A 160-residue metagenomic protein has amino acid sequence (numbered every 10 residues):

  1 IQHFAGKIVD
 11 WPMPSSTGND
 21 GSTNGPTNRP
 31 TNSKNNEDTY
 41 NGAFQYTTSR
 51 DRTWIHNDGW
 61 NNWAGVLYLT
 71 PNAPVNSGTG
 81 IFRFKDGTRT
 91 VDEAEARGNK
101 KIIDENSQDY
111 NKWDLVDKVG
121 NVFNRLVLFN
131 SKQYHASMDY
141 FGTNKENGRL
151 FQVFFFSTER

Functional and structural regions predicted by a protein language model:
I1-G21, G25-N76, I81, G87-T88: Signature of the catalytic double-stranded beta-helix
T47-R160: Catalytic core of non-heme Fe(II) oxygenases with the double-stranded beta-helix
